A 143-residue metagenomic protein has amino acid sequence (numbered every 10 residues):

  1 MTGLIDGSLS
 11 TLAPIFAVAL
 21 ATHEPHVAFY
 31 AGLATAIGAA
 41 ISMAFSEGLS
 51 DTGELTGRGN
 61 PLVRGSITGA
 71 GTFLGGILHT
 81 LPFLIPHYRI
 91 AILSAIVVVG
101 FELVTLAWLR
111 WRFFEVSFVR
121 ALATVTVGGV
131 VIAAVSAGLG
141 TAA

Functional and structural regions predicted by a protein language model:
M1-H79, I92-V99, I132, A143: Hydrophobic, small-residue-rich transmembrane alpha-helices and their short perimembrane loops in multi-pass membrane
A17, H79, F83, L106-W111 (+1 more regions): Structural signal for membrane-spanning alpha-helices in multi-pass inner-membrane proteins, emphasizing helix cores
P25, Y88-R89, F118: Membrane-helix interface/capping residues of multi-pass secondary transporters
L84-L93: Membrane interface segments of multi-pass transport proteins and intramembrane proteases
I85-P86, R112-F114, A142-A143: Helix-loop junctions at the membrane-solvent interface of multi-pass transporters, primarily the C-terminal
T105-V131: Interfacial loop-to-transmembrane junctions
V125, L139-A143: Acidic, carboxylate-rich catalytic segments that either coordinate divalent cations
